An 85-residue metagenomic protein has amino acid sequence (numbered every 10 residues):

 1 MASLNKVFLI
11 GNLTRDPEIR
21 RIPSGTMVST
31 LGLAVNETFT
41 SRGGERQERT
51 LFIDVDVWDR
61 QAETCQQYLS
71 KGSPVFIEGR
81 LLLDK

Functional and structural regions predicted by a protein language model:
M1-K85: Single-stranded nucleic acid-binding surfaces, predominantly the OB-fold ssDNA-binding core
